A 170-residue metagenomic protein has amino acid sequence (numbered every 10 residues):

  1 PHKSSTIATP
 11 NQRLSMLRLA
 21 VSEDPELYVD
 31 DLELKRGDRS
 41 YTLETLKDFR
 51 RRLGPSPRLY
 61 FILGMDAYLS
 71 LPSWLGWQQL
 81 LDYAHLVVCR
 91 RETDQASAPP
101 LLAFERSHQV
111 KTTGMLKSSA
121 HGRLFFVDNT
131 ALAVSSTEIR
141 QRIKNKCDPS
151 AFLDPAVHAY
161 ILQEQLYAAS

Functional and structural regions predicted by a protein language model:
P1-S170: Nucleotidyltransferase catalytic core that binds NTPs
